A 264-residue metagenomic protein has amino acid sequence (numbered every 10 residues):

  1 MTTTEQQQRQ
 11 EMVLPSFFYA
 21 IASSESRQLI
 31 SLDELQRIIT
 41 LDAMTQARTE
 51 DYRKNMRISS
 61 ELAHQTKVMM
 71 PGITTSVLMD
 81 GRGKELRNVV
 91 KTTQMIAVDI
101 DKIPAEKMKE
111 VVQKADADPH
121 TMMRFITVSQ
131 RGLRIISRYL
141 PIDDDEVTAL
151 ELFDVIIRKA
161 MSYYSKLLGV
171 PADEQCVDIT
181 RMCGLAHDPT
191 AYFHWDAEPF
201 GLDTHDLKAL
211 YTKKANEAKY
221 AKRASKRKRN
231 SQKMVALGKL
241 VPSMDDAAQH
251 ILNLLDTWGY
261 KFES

Functional and structural regions predicted by a protein language model:
M1-Q94: DNA replication initiation on ssDNA origins
T3-E5, Q46, E50, R87 (+5 more regions): Modules that initiate DNA replication and primer synthesis
L29-I39, E110-Q113, W195-D203: Short, polar loop/linker segments at the starts of domains and inter-domain junctions
G72-M79, V128-R131, T180: Short, glycine/charge-rich beta-strand/loop segments that flank catalytic centers and engage negatively charged groups
M122-R124, G132-R134, M182: Beta-sheet entry/capping signal
M123-S129, D173-D178: Short beta-strand
P141-I142, L167-Y220: Catalytic "initiation/cleavage/transfer" segments centered on a nucleophilic residue and adjacent nucleic-acid-engaging
